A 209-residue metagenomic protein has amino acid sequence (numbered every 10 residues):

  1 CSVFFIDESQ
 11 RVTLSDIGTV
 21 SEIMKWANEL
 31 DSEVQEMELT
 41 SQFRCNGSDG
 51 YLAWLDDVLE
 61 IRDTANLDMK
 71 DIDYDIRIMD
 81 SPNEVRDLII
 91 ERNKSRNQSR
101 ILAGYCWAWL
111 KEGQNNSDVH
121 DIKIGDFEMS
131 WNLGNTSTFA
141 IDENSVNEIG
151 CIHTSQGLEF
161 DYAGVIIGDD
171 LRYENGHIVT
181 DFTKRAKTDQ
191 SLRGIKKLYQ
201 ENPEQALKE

Functional and structural regions predicted by a protein language model:
C1-E38: Signature of the SF2 helicase/ATPase Hel1-core->accessory helical subdomain module
N28-E209: Core RecA-like ATPase module of SF1/SF2 helicases and allied nucleic-acid translocases
